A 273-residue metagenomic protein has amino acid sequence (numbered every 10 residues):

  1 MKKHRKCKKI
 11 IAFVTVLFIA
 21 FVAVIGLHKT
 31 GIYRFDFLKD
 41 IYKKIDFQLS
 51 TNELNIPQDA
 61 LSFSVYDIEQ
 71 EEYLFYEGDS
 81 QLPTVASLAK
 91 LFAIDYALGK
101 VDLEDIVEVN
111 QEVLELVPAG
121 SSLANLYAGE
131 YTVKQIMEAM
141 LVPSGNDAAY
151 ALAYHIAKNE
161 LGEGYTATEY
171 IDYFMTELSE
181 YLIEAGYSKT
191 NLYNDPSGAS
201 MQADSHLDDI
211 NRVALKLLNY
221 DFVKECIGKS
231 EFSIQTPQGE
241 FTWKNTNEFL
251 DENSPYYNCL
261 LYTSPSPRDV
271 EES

Functional and structural regions predicted by a protein language model:
K2-F18: N-terminal Sec-pathway targeting helices
T15-I25, E271: N-terminal non-cleavable signal-anchor helices
A23-D36: Membrane-interface motif at the C-terminal end of an N-terminal transmembrane signal
Y33-D208, L217-L218: Active-site-adjacent loops and short helices of periplasmic peptidoglycan-processing enzymes
I45-Q48, E252-L261: Short Pro/Gly-enriched beta-strand edge/turn motifs at strand-loop
M201-L215, I234-G239, T246: Secretory/export targeting leaders with adjacent low-complexity proregions
N219-S254: Conserved active-site loop region of the serine DD-peptidase/beta-lactamase
Y262-D269: Conserved small/polar residues in nucleotide/adenosyl-binding loops
